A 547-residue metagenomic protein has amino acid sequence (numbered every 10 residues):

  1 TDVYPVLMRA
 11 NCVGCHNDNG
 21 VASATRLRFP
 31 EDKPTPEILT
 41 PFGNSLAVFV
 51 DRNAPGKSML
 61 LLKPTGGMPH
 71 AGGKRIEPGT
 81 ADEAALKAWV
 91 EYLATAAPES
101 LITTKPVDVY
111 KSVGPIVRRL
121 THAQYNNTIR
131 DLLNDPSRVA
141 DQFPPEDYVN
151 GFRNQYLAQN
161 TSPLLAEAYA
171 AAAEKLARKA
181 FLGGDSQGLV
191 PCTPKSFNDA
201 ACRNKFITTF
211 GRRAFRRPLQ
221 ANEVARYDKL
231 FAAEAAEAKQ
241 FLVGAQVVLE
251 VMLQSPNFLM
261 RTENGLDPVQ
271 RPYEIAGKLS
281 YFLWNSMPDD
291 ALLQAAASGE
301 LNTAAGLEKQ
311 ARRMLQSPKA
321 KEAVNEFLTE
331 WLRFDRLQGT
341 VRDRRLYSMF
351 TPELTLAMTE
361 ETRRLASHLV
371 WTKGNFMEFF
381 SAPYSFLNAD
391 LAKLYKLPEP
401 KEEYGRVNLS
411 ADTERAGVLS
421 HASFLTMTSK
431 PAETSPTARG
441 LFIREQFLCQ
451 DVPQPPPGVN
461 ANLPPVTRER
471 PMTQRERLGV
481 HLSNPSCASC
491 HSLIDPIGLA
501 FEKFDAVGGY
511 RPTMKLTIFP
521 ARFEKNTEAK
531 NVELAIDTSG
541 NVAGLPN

Functional and structural regions predicted by a protein language model:
T1-P191, K205, R212-R213, P218-Q220 (+7 more regions): Aromatic- and Gly/Pro-enriched helix-to-coil junctions and flexible linker segments
T1-P36, F49-K57, L62, M68-K87 (+3 more regions): Sequence context surrounding c-type heme c attachment/ligation sites in exported
D82, A88-Y92, L132, L165-A180 (+8 more regions): Extended surface/linker regions that mediate inter-domain or inter-protein docking in multi-component redox
A201-F206, R226, Q240-L249, V269-A276: Alpha-helical scaffolds flanking conserved acidic
K229, A233-Q240, S298, N302 (+1 more regions): Surface-exposed, polar/charged faces of alpha-helical domains in mature secreted/periplasmic/lumenal proteins
G265-D267, R345, K503-G508: Short secondary-structure boundary/capping segments
